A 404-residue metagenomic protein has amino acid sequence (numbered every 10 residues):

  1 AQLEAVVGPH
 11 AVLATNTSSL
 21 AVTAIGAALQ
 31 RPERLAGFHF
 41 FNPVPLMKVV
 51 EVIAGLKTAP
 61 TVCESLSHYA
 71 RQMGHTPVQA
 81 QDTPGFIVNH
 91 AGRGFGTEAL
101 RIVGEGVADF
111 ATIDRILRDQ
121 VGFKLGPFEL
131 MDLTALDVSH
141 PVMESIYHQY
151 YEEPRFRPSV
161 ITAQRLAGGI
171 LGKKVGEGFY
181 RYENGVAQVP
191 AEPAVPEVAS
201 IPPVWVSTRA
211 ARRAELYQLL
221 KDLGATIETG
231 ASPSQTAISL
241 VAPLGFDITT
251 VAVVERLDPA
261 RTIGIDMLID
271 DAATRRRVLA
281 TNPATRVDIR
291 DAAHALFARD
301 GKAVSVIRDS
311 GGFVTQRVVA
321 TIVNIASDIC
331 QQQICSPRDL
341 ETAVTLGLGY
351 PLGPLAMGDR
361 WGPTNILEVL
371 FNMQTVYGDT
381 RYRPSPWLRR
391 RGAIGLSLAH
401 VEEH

Functional and structural regions predicted by a protein language model:
Q2-A70, S234-R299: Rossmann-fold NAD(P)-binding glycine/threonine-rich loop
H39-F40, K48-A54, E64, Q81 (+3 more regions): Active-site-adjacent "lid/gating" segments in soluble enzymes
N42, G106, Q333: Conserved G/P- and acidic residue-centered "switch" motifs that form tight phosphate/ATP-binding loops in soluble
P45, G94-F95, V318-I322: Alpha-helix N-cap/N′ positions at the starts of helices
M73-T76, T83-H90, G94, A99-E105 (+1 more regions): Conserved anion/nucleotide-ligand pocket segment
H75-D82, F110-T321, I325-H404: NAD(P)-dependent Rossmann-like dehydrogenase/reductase catalytic/cofactor-binding core
